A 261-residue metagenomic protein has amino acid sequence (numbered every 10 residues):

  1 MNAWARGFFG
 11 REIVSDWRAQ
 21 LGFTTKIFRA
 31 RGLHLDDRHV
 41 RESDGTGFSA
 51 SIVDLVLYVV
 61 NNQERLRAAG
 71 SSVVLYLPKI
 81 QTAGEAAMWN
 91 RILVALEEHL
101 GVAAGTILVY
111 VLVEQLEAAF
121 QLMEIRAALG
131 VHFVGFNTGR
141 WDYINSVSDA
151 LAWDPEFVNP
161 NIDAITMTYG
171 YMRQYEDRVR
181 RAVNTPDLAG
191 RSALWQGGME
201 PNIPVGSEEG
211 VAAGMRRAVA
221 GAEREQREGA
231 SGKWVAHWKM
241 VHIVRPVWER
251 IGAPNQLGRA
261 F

Functional and structural regions predicted by a protein language model:
N2-F261: Expand to "…catalyze enediolate/carbanion chemistry for C-C bond making/breaking, isomerization, decarboxylation
